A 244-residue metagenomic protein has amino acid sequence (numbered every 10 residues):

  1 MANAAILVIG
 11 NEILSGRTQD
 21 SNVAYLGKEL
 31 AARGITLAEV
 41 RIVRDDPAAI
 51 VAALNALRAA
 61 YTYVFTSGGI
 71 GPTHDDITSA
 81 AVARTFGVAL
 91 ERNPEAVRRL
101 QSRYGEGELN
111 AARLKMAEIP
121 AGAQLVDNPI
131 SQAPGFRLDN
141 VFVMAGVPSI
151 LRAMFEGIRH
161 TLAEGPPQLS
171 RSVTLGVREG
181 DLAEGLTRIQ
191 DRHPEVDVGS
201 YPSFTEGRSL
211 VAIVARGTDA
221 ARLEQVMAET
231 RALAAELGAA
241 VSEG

Functional and structural regions predicted by a protein language model:
M1-V40, R44-D45, A221-A228: Glycine-rich phosphate/diphosphate-binding loop of Rossmann-like nucleotide-binding domains
I9-N11, T66-H74, A145-G146, Y201 (+1 more regions): Glycine-rich beta-strand-to-loop/alpha-helix junction loops that act as flexible
A24-I77, A83-R84: N-terminal small/polar loop signature for handling phosphorylated ligands or for N-terminal nucleophile
I42-D45, E95, L114, V177: Short beta->alpha linker loops
A49-N55, D76-G165: Proline/glycine-rich low-complexity loops and linkers
N140-L233: An accessory alpha-helical subdomain
L233-G244: Conserved short beta-strand edge segments in small beta-sheet-based binding/regulatory domains
